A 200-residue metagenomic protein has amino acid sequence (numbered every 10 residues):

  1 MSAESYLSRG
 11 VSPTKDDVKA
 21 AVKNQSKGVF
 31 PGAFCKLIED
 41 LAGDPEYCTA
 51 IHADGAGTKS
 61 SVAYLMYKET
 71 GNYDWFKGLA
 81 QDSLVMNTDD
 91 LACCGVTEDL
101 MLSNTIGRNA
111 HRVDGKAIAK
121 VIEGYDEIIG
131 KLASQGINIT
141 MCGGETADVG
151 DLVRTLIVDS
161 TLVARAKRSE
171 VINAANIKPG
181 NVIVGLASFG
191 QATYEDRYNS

Functional and structural regions predicted by a protein language model:
M1-S200: Helix-biased detector of long, well-ordered alpha-helical tracts
